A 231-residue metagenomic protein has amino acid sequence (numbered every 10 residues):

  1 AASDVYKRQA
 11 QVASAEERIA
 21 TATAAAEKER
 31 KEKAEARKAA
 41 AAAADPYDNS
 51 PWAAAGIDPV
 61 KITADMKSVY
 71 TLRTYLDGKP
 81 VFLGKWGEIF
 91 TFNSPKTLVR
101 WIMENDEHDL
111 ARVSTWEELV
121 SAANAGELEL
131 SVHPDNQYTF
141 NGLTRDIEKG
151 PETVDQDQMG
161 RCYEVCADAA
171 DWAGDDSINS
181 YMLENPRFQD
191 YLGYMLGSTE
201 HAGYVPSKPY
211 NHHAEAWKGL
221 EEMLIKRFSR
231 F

Functional and structural regions predicted by a protein language model:
A2-Y6: Short, small-residue-biased leader/transition segments that mark boundaries at the very start of proteins
S14-V113: Short N-terminal edge-element motif at the start of the domain
A39-I57, R161-A170, G174-F231: Long, compositionally biased intrinsically disordered terminal regions
L98, I102-T199: Mixed-charge (acidic/basic) macromolecular-recognition segments
